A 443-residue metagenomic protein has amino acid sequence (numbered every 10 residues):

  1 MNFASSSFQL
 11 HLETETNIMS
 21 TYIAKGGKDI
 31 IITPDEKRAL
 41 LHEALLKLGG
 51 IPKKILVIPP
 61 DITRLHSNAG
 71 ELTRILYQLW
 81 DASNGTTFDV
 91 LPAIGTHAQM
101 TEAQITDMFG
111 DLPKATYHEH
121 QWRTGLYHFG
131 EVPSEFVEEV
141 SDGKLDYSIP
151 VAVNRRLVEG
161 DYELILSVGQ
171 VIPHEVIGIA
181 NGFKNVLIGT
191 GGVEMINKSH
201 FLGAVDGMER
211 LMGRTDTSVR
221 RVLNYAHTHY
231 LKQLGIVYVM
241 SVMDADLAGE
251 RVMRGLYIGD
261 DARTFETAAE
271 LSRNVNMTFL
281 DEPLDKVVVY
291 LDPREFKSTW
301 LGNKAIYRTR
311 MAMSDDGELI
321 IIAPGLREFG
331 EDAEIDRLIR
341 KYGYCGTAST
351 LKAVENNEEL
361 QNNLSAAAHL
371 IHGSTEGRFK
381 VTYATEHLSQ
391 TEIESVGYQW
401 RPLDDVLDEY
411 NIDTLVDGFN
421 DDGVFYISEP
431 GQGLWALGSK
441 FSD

Functional and structural regions predicted by a protein language model:
S5-I18: Short, Lys/Arg-enriched N-terminal segments with co-localized hydrophobic residues within the first ~10-30 amino acids
A24-K25, P34, R38, E376-D443: Extended hydrophobic packing segments that form well-structured cores
L40-L56, S83, G160-D161, M277-K286 (+1 more regions): Glycine-rich phosphate/diphosphate-binding loops that line cofactor/substrate pockets in enzymes
K54-H66, L91-G95, S167, V287-Y290: Short glycine-rich or small-residue beta-strand-to-loop segments that form or flank ligand, phosphate, metal/Fe-S
L65-N84, G302-M313, I320: Histidine-anchored nucleotide/phosphate-binding helix
H97-Y147: Acidic low-complexity segments
L126-P283, M311: Conserved, well-structured core segments that form the ligand-binding/active-site neighborhood of functional domains
F296-Y383: C-terminal catalytic subdomain
